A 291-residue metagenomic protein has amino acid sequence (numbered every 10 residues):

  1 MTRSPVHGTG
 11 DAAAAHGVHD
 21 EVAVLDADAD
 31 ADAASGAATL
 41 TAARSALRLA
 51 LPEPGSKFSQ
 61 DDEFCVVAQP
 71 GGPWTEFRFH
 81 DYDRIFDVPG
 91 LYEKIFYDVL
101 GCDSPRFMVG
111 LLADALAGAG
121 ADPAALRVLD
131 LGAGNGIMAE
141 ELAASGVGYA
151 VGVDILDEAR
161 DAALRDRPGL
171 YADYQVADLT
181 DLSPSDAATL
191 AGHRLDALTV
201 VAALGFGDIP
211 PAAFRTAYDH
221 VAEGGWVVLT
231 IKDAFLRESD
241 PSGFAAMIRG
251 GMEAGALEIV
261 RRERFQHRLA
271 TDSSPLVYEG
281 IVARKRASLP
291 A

Functional and structural regions predicted by a protein language model:
T2-D28, D32-R78: N-terminal auxiliary segments of SAM/dcSAM-dependent transferases
C102-A124: Conserved alpha-helix/loop element of class I SAM-dependent methyltransferases that forms part of the SAM/SAH-binding
N135-V147: Conserved SAM-binding loop of SAM-dependent methyltransferases across substrates and taxa, primarily the Class I
L156: Conserved SAM/SAH-binding beta-strand->alpha-helix loop
G169-P184: Conserved SAM-binding strand-loop segment of SAM-dependent methyltransferases
L195-P210: A short SAM/SAH-binding and catalytic strip from SAM-dependent methyltransferases
A212-E223: A short glycine-rich, Lys/Arg-flanked "PGG" loop and its adjoining helix->strand segment in the class I
G224-K232: Conserved beta-strand signature within the Rossmann-like core of class I S-adenosyl-L-methionine
